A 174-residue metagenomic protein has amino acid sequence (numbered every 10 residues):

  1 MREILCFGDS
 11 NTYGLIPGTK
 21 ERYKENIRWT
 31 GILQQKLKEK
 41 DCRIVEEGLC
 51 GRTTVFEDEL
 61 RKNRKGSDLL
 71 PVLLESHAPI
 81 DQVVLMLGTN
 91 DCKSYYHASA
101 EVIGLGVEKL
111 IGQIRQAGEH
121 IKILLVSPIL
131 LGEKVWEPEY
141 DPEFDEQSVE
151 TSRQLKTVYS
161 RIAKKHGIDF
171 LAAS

Functional and structural regions predicted by a protein language model:
M1-L49, V55-L60, V72-P79, V83 (+2 more regions): Serine-esterase "nucleophile elbow" of acetyl-processing enzymes
N11-Y13, L49-T54, T89-K93, L130-G132: Solvent-exposed loop/turn segments at secondary-structure junctions within structured extracellular/periplasmic domains
E39-K40, R64-S174: Alpha-helical cap/lid subdomain in secreted, periplasmic, or secretory-pathway luminal O-acyl-processing enzymes
